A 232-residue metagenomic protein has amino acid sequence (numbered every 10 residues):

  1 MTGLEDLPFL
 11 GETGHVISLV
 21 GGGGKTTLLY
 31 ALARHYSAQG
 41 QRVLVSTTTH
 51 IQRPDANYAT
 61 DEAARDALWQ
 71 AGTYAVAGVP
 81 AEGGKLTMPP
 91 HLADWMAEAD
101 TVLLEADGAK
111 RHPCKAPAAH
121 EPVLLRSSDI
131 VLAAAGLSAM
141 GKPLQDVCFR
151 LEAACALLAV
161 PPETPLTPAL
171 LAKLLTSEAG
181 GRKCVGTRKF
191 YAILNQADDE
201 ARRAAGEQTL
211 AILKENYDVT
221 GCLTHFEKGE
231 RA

Functional and structural regions predicted by a protein language model:
T2-S37: Walker A (P-loop) phosphate-binding motif
L19, V43-T47, V76-G78, V102-A106 (+3 more regions): General beta-strand structural signal in soluble alpha/beta enzymes
A33-E82: N-terminal phosphate/diphosphate-binding loop that engages ATP/GTP or pyrophosphate donors across diverse enzyme folds
V79-A116, E121: Phosphate-binding/switch loop-helix module in NTP-utilizing enzymes
A106, G136-L137, A156-L166, K189-R202 (+1 more regions): G-domain G4 guanine-recognition motif of GTPases
A118-A139: Inter-motif core of Ras-like GTPase G domains
T164-C184: A short, acidic, amphipathic alpha-helical segment used as a generic capping/interface helix at domain edges
A205-A232: Canonical P-loop GTPase G-domain recognition
